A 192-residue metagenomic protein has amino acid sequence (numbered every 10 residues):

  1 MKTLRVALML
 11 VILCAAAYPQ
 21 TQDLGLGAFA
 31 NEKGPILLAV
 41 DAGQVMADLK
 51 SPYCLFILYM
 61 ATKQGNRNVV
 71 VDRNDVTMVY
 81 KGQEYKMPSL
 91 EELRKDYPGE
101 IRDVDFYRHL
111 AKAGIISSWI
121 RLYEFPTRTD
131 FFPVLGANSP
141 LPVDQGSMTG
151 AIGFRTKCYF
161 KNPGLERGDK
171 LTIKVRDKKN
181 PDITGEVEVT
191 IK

Functional and structural regions predicted by a protein language model:
T3-A15: Sec-dependent N-terminal signal peptides
Q20-K192: Conserved functional micro-motifs across diverse proteins
